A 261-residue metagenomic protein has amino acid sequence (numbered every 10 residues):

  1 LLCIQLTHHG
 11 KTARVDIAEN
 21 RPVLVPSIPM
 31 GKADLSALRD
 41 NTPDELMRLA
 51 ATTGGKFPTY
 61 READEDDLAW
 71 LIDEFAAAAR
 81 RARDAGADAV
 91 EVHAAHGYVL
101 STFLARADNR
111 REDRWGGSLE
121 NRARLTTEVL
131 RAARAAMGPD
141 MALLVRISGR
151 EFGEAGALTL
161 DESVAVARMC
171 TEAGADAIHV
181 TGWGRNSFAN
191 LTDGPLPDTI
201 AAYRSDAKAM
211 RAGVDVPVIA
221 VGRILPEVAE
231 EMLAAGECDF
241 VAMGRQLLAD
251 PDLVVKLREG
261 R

Functional and structural regions predicted by a protein language model:
L1-R261: Flavin-dependent oxidoreductase catalytic cores
